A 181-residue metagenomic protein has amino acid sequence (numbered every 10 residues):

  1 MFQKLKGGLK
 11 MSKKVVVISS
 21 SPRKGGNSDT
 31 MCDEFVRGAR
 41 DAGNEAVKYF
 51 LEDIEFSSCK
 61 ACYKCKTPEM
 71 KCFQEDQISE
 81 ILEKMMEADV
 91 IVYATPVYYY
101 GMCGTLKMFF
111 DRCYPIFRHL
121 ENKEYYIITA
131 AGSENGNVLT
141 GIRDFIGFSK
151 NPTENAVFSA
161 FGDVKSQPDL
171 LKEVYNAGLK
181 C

Functional and structural regions predicted by a protein language model:
M1-A94, Y100-D111, P115, K150-P152 (+2 more regions): N-terminal beta1-alpha1-beta2 submodule of the flavodoxin-like/Rossmannoid cofactor-binding fold
F117-F158: Short, glycine-/small-residue-rich phosphate/pyrophosphate-handling segment
S133-E134, V164-S166: Acidic pyrophosphate-coordinating catalytic loop
